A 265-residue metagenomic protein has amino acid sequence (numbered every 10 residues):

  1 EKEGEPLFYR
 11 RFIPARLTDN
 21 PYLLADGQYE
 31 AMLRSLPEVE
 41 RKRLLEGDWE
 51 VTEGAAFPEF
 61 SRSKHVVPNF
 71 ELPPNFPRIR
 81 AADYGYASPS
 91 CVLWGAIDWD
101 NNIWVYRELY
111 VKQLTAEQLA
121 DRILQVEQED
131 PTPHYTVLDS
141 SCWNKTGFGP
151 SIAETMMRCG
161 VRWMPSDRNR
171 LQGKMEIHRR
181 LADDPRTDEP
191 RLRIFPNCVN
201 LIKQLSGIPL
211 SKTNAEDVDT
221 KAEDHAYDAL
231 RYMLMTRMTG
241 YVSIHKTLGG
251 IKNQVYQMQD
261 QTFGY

Functional and structural regions predicted by a protein language model:
E1-P21, Q28-A31: ASCE P-loop NTPase helicase motor core
R11-I13, R80, V137, M164: Hydrophobic/aromatic beta-strand patches that form the interior of the parallel beta-sheet core in alpha/beta enzyme
N20-A82: ATPase catalytic-site recognition across NTP-hydrolyzing enzymes
L23, E53-G54, N69, S88-V92 (+2 more regions): Short acidic/glycine-rich loop or secondary-structure boundary segments that cap or lie
D83-A87: A short acidic Gly-Thr/Ser loop motif
S90-A96, R231: Short beta-strand scaffold segments in enzyme catalytic cores
W99-D219, G240-Y265: Mg2+-dependent endonuclease catalytic cores in nucleic-acid-processing enzymes, primarily RNase H-like
T220-K246: Acidic, Mg2+-coordinating catalytic module of metal-dependent nucleases/exonucleases that use a two-metal-ion mechanism
